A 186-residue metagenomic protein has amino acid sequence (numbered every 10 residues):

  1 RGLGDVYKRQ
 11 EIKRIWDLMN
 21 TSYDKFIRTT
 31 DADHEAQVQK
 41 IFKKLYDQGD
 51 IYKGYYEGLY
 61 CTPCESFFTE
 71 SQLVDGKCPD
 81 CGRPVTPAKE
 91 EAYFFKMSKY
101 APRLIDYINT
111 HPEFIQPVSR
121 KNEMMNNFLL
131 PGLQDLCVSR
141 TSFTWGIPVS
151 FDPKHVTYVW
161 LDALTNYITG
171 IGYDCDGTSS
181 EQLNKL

Functional and structural regions predicted by a protein language model:
G2-Y7: Short, small-residue-biased leader/transition segments that mark boundaries at the very start of proteins
K8-Y60: A broadly conserved sequence feature marking short terminus-proximal activation segments in nucleic acid-centric
R28, D33-Q37, P63, C81 (+1 more regions): Structured secondary-structure scaffolds
Y46, D50-K53, Q72, T169 (+1 more regions): Proline-centered turn/helix-capping motifs that create local helix->coil transitions or kinks
G54-G58, Q72, V118: Non-catalytic, surface-exposed connector residues within folded enzymatic/regulatory domains
L59, G76, D135: Cys/His-enriched microdomains
F68, V85: Cys/His-rich microdomains that often coordinate metals
V74-R83: Cysteine-rich micro-motifs
